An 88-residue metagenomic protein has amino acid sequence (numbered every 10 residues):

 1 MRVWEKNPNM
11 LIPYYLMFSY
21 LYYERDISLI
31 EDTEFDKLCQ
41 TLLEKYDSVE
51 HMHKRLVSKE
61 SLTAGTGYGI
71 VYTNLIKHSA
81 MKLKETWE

Functional and structural regions predicted by a protein language model:
M1-E88: Phosphate/adenylate-binding "loop-and-lid" substructures adjacent to NTP/NAD/dNTP-binding pockets in NTP-dependent
